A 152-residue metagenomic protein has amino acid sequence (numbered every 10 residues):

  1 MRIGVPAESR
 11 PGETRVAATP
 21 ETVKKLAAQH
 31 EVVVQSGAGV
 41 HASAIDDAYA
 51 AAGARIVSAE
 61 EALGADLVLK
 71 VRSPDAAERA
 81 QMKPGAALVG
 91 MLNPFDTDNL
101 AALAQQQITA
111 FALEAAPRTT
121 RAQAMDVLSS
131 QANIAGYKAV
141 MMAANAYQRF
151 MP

Functional and structural regions predicted by a protein language model:
M1-A102, Q106: An N-terminal-biased, well-structured beta-alpha scaffold segment characteristic of Rossmann-like dinucleotide-binding
R2, E8, A76-P152: Glycine/serine-rich phosphate-binding loop and adjoining beta1-alpha1 elements at the start of nucleotide-handling
